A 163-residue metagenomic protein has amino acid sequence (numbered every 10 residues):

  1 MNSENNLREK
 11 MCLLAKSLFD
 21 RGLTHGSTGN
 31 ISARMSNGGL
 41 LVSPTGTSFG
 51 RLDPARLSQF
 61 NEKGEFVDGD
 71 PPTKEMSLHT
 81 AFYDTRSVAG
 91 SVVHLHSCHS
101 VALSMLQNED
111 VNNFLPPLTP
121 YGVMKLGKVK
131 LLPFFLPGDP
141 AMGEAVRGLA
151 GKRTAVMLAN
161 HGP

Functional and structural regions predicted by a protein language model:
M1-P163: Glycine-rich flexible loops
